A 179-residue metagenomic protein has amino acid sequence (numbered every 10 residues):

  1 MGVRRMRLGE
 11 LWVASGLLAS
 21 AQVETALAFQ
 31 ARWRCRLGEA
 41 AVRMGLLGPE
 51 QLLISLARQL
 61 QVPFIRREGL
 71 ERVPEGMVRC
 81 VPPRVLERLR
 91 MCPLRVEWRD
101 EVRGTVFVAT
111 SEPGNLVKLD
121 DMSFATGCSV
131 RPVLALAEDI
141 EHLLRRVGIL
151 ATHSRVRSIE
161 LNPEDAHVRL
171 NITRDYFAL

Functional and structural regions predicted by a protein language model:
M1-C35, M44-I65: An alpha-helical, amphipathic repeat domain used for nucleic-acid recognition, typified by the mTERF helical solenoid
G16, E112, L134-A137: Short loop or secondary-structure boundary microenvironments that flank and position key functional residues
T25, D121, H142-L143: Short, solvent-exposed alpha-helical surface patches in well-structured domains
R43-A125, R146, A166-Y176: Polyanionic, low-complexity intrinsically disordered segments
T126-V130: A common structural junction motif
A135-I149: Short proline/glycine- and acidic-rich turn/helix-capping motifs at secondary-structure junctions
L150-L179: Cytosolic regulatory modules rich in charged/polar residues
